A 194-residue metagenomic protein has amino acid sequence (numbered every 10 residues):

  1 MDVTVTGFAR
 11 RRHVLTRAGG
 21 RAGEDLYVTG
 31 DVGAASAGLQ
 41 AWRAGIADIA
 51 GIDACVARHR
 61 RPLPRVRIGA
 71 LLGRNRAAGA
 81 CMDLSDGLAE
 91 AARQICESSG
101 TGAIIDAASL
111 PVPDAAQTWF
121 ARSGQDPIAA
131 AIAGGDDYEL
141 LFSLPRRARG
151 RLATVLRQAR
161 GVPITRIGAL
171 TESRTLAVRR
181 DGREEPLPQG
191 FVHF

Functional and structural regions predicted by a protein language model:
M1, T6-R12, R74, C81-F194: Glycine-/charge-enriched secondary-structure boundary and capping motifs
M1-R43, A169: Glycine-rich anion-binding loops of enzyme active sites
R11-G19, T29, R60, G69-A70 (+2 more regions): A generic local secondary-structure boundary/capping motif
R12-T16, A47-A50, G102-A103: Phosphate-handling active-site elements
E24-L26, G30, R61-L88: Internal active-site segments that recognize and position negatively charged phosphoryl groups and nucleotide moieties
A41-D48, I95-S99: Short, surface-exposed, charged loop/turn segments at secondary-structure junctions
I46-L63: A short, charged helix-loop
R58-A70, D114-Q117, S123: Short, motif-level signal for alpha-helix interfacial/capping segments enriched in acidic residues and aromatics/proline
